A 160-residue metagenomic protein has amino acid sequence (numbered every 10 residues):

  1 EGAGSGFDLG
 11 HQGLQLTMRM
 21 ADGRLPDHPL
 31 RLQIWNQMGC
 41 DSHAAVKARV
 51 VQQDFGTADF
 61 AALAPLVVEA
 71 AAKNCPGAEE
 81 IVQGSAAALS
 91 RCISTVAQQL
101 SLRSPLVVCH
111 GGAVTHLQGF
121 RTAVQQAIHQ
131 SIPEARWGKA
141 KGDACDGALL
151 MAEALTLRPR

Functional and structural regions predicted by a protein language model:
E1-R19: Hydrophobic alpha-helical segments and helix pairs
L14-R160: ATP-binding/phosphotransfer module of carbohydrate and carboxylate kinases, centering on a glycine-rich
